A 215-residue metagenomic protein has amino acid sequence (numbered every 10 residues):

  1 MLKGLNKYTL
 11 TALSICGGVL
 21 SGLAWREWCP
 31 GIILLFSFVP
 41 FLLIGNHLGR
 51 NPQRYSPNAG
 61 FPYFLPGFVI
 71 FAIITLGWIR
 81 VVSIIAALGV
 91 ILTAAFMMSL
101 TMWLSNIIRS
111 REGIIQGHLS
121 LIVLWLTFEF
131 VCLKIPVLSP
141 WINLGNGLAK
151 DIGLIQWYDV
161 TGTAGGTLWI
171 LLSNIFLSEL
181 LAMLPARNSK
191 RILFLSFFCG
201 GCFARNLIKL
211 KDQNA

Functional and structural regions predicted by a protein language model:
L2-A215: Membrane-embedded alpha-helical bundles of multi-pass enzymes that act on lipidic or dolichyl-linked glycan substrates
